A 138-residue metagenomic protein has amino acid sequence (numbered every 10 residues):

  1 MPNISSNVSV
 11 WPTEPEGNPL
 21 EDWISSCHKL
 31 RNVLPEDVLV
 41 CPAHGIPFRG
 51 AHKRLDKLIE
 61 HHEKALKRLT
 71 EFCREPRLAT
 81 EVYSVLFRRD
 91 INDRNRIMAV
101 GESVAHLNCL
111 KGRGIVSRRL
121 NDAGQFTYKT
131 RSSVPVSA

Functional and structural regions predicted by a protein language model:
M1-K64: Metallo-beta-lactamase
R68-A138: C-terminal regulatory/interaction regions
